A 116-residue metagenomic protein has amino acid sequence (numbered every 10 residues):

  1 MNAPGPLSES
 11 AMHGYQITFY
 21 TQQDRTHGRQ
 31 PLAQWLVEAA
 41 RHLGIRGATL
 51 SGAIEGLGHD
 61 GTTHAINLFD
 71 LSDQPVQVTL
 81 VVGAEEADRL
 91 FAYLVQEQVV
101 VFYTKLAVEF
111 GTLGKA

Functional and structural regions predicted by a protein language model:
M1-A116: Positively charged, small/polar-rich N-terminal and surface patches that mediate targeting and assembly and bind
